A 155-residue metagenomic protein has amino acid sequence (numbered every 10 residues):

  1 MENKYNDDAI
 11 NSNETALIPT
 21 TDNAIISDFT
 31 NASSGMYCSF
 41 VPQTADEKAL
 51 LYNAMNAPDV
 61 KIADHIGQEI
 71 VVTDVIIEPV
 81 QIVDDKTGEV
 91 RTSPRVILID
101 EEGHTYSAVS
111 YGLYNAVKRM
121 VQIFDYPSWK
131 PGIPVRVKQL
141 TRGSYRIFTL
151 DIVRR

Functional and structural regions predicted by a protein language model:
E2-E101, G143-S144, T149-R155: OB-fold ssDNA-binding interfaces and closely related basic DNA-contact patches used across DNA replication/repair
S34-G35, S110, G132: A composition-driven signal for long, intrinsically disordered, charge-rich low-complexity tracts
H65, A116-R136: Short nucleic-acid-contacting surface segments enriched for D/E, G, S/T with interspersed K/R
I97-D125: Disulfide-stabilized netrin-like
K138-R142: Short, exposed beta-strand-loop hairpins at the edges of beta-sheets in extracellular/periplasmic proteins
